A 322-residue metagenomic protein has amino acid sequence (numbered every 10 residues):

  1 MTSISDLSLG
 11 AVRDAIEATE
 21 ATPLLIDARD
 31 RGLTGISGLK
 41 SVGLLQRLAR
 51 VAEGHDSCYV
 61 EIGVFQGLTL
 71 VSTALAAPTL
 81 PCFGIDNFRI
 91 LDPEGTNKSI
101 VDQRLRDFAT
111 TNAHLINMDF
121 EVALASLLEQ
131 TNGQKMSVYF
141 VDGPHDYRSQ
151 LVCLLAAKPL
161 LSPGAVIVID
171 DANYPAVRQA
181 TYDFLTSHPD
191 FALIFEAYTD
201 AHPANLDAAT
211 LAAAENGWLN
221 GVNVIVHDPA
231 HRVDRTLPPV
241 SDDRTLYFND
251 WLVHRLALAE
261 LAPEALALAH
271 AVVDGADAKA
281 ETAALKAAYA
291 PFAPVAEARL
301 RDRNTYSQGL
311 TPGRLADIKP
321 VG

Functional and structural regions predicted by a protein language model:
M1-F140, P144-V168, A172-G322: A short alpha-helical cap/connector motif
